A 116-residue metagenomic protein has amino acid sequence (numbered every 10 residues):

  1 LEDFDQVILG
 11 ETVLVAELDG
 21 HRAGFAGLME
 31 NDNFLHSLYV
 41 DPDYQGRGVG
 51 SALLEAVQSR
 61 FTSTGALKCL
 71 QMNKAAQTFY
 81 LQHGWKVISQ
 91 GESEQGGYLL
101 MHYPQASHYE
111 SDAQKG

Functional and structural regions predicted by a protein language model:
L1-D43, L54-A56, G91-S93, S107: Acetyl-CoA-dependent GNAT
G20, G24, G48-G50, G84: Conserved phosphate-binding and hydrolysis motifs of nucleotide-dependent enzymes
V40, G46-S59, T78, Q82: Conserved acetyl-CoA-binding loop-helix of GNAT-fold acetyltransferases
S51, M72-Q90, E94-G97: Conserved active-site alpha-helix within GNAT-family acetyltransferase domains
R60-M72: Conserved GNAT acetyl-CoA-binding A-motif
L99-G116: Terminal substrate-recognition subdomain of acyl/acetyltransferases
